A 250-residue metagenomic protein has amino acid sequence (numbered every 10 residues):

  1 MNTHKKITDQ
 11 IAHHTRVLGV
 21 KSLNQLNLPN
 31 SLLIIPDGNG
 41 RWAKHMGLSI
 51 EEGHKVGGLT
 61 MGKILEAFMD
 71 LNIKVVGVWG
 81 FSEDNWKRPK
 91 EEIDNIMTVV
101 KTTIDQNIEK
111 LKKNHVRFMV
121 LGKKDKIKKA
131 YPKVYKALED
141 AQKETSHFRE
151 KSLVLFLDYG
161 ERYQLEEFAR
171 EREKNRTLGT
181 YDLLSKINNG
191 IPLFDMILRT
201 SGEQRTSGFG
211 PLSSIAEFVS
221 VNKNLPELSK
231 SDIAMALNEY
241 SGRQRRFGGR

Functional and structural regions predicted by a protein language model:
M1-R250: Flexible, compositionally biased loop and terminal segments
